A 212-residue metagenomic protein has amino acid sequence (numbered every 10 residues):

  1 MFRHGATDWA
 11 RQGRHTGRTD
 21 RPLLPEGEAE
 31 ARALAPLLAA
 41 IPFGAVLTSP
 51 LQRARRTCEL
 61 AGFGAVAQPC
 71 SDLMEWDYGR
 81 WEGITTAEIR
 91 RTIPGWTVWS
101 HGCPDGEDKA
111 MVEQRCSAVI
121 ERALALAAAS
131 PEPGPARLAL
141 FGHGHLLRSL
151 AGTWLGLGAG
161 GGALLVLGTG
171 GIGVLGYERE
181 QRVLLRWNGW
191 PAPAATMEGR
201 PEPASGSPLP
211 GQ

Functional and structural regions predicted by a protein language model:
M1-H4, L140: Short, hydrophobic/glycine-enriched beta-strand segments
R3-T57, P104-S117: Loop-to-helix element that buttresses phosphate recognition and phosphoryl-transfer chemistry
G5, G144, W190: Active-site metal-binding loops of divalent metal-dependent hydrolases
R32-T97: Phosphate-coordination/substrate-recognition cap region in phosphate-metabolizing enzymes
P42-P50, S130-F141: Short glycine-rich phosphate-binding loop at a beta-alpha junction
C70, W76-A87, A129-A136, G152-Q212: Acidic, low-complexity terminal tails and accessory targeting/binding regions of phosphate-metabolizing enzymes
R91-Q114, E202: Short glycine/proline- and acidic residue-enriched helix-loop micro-motifs that form flexible lids or anion-recognition
G144-R148, E178: GST superfamily/GST-like fold recognition
